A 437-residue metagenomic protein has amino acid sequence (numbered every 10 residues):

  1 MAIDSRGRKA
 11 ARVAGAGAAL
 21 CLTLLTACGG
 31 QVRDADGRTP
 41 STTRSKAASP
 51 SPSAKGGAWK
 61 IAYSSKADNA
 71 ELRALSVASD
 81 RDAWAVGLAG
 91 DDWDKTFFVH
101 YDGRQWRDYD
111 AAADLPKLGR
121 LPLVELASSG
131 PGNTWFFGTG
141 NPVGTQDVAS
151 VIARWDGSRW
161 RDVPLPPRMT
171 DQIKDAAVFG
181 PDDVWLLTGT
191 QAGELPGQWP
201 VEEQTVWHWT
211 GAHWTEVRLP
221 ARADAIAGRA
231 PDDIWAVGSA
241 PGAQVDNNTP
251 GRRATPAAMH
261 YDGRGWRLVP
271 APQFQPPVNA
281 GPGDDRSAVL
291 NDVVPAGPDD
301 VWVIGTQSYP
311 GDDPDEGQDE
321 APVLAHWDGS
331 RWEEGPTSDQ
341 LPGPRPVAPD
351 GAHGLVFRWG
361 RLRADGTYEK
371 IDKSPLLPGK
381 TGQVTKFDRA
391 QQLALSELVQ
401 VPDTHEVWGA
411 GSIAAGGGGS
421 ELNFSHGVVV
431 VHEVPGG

Functional and structural regions predicted by a protein language model:
A2-G17: Bacterial N-terminal signal peptides that target proteins for export
L24-A27: C-terminal motif of bacterial Sec signal peptides marking the signal peptidase cleavage site
G29-G437: Residue-level hotspots at or immediately adjacent to binding/recognition sites across diverse folds
